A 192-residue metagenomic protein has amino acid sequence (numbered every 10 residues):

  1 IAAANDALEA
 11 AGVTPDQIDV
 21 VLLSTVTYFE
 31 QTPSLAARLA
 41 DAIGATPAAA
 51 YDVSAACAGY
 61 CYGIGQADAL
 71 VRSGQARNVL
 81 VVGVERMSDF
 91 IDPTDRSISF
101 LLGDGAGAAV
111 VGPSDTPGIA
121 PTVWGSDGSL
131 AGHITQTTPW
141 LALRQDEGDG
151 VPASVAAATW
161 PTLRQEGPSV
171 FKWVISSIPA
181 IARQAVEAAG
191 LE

Functional and structural regions predicted by a protein language model:
I1, D95-S176, A180: Condensing-enzyme catalytic core mediating Claisen C-C bond formation in acyl metabolism
A2, S34-A37, P93: Generic recognition of short, well-ordered alpha-helical segments
A3-D19, I181-E192: Phosphate/pyrophosphate-binding loops at sites that engage ATP/ADP/AMP, CoA/4′-phosphopantetheine, polyphosphate
A7, I18-V21, L39, G63 (+3 more regions): Buried hydrophobic positions in well-ordered alpha/beta secondary-structure cores of metabolic enzymes
D16-S24, A50-S54, R77-V84, A120-V123 (+1 more regions): Beta-strand segments within the central parallel beta-sheet cores of soluble alpha/beta enzyme folds
T25-V79: Conserved catalytic cysteine-centered active-site region of acyl-thioester-dependent Claisen-condensing enzymes
F29-T32, G59-Y62, M87-I91, G128-A131: Short, well-ordered, mixed-charge alpha-helical segments that flank or form enzyme active sites
L70-A106: Flexible, glycine-rich active-site loops centered on histidine and acidic residues that chelate a metal or position
